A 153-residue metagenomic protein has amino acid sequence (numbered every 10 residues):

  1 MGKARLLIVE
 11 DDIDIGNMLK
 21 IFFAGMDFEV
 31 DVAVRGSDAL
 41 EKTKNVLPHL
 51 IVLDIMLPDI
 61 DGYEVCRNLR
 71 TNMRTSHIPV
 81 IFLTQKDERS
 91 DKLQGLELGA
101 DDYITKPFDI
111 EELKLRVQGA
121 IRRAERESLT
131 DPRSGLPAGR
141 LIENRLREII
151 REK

Functional and structural regions predicted by a protein language model:
D12-D31: Two-component/phosphorelay signaling modules centered on CheY-like receiver
G16, P58, E88, K106: The feature encodes the CheY-like receiver
V46-V52, L57: Active-site beta3 strand of CheY-like receiver
K92, R122-L141: Amphipathic HAMP/coiled-coil signal-transducing linker helices that couple sensory inputs to cytosolic output domains
P137-K153: Short regulatory alpha-helical coupling segments that immediately precede and/or link into cyclic nucleotide signaling
